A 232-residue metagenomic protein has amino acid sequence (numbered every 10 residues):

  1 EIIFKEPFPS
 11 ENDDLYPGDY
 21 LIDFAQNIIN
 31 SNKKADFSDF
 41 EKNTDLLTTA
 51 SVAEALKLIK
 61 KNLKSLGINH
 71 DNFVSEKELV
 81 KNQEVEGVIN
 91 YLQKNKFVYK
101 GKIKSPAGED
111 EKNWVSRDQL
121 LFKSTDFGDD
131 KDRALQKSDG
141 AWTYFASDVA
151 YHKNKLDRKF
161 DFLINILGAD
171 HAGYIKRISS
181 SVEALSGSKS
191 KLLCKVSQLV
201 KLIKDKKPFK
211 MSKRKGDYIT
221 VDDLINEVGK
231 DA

Functional and structural regions predicted by a protein language model:
E1-A232: NTP-dependent nucleotidyl-transfer catalytic core
